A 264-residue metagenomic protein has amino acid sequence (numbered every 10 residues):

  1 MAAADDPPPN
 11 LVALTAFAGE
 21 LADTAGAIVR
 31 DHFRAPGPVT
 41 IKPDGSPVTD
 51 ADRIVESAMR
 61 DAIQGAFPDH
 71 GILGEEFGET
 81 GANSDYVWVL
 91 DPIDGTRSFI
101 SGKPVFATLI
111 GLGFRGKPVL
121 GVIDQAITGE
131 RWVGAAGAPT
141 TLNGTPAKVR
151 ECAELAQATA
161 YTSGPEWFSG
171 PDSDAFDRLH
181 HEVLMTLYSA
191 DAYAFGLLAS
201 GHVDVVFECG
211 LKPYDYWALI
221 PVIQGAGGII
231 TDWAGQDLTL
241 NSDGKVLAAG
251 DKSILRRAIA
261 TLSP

Functional and structural regions predicted by a protein language model:
M1-I93, A260: N-terminal subdomain of lithium-sensitive/metallo-dependent phosphomonoesterases centered on the IMPase/IPPase/PAP
V29, D52, I63, T96 (+6 more regions): Residue-level signal for inorganic ion chemistry
R34-A35, F106, G134-A138, Q224 (+1 more regions): A short, compositionally biased
R53, S57, E76, P92-G95 (+5 more regions): Generic detector of well-ordered alpha-helical packing
G74-E76, G144, A190: Short loop/edge segments at beta-strand edges and connector loops that shape dinucleotide/nucleotide cofactor-binding
A82-A138, Q157-A158: DPxDG-like acidic metal-binding loop motif
R115, N143-G144: Short strand-turn-strand beta-turns centered on an Asx-Gly dipeptide
K148-P264: An extended, acidic
